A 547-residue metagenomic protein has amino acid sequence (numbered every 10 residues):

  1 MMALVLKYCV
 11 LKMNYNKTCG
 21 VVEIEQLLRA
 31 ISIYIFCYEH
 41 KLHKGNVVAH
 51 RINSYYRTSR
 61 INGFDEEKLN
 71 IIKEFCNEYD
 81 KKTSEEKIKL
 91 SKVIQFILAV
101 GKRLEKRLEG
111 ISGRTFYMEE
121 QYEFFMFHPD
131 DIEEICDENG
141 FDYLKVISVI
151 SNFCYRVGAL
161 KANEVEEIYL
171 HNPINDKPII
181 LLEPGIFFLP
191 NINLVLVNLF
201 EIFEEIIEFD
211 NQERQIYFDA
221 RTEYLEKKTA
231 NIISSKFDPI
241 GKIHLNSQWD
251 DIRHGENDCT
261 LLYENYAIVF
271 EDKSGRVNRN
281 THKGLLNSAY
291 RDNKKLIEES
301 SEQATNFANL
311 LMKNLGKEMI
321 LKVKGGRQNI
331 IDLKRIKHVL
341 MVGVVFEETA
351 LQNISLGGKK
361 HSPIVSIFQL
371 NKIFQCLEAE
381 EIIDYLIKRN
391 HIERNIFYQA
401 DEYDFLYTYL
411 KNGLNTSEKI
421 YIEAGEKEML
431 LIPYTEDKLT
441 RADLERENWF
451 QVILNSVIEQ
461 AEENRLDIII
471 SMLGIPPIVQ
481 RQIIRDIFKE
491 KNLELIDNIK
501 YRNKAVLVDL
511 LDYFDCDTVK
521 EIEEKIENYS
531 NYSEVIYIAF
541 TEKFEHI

Functional and structural regions predicted by a protein language model:
M1-E223, K227-I243, K313-I547: Acidic, metal-dependent phosphodiester-chemistry machinery of nucleic-acid enzymes
T222, E226, I252-R253, N293 (+2 more regions): Active-site-proximal structural scaffolding
K242-I252: Long, charged, glycine-rich C-terminal linkers/tails
N246, L262, F270-K273, V344: Generic beta-strand/beta-sheet core signal
D251-G255, R276-R279, E348-Q352: Flexible loop/turn segments at secondary-structure boundaries
H254-A267: Short acidic loop-to-beta-strand element that houses the catalytic metal-binding Asp/Glu of nuclease active sites
A267-E271, L507: Short hydrophobic-acidic sequence motifs that mark active-site Asp/Glu residues
G275-N314, C516-I526: Mg2+/Mn2+-dependent nuclease catalytic core
